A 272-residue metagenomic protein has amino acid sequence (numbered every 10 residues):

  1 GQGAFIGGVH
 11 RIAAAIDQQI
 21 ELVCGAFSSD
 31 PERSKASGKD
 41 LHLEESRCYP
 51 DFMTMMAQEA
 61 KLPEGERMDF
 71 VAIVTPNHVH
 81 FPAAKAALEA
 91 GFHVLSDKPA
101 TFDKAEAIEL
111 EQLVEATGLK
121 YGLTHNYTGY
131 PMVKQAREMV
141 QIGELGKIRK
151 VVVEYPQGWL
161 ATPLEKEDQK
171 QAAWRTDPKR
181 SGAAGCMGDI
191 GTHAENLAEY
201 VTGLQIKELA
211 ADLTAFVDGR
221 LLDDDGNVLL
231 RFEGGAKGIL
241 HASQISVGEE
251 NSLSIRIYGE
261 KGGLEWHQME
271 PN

Functional and structural regions predicted by a protein language model:
G1-L43: N-terminal Rossmann-like dinucleotide-binding module
G3, Y127-R220: Predominantly a Rossmann-like dinucleotide-binding segment in NAD(P)-dependent oxidoreductases
C24, F70, K150: Short, Asp-centered acidic motifs that coordinate Mg2+ and/or phosphate in catalytic or ligand-binding sites
F27, A72-I73, S96, V153: Redox-cofactor binding/interface segments in oxidoreductases and associated redox assembly factors
R47-M68: A structured beta-alpha segment of the ubiquitous adenosine-cofactor-binding alpha/beta core
F70, P76-G129, G143: Beta-strand-loop-alpha-helix segment that lines the small-molecule cofactor/substrate pocket of alpha/beta enzymes
T162, K170, D189, H193-P271: Contiguous beta-strand/loop segments that form the cofactor/metal-binding neighborhood of enzyme cores
